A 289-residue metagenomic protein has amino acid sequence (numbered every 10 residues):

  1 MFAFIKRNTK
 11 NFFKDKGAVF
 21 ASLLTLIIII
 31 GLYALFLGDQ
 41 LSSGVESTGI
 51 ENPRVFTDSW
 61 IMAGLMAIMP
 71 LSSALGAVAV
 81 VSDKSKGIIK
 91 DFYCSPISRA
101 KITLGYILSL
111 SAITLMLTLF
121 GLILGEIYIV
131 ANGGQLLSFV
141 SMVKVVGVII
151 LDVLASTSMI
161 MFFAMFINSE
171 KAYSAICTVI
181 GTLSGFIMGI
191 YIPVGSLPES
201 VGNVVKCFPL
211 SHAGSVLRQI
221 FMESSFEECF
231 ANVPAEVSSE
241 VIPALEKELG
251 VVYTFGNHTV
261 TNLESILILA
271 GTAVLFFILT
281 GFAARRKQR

Functional and structural regions predicted by a protein language model:
M1-I27, K86-G87, R289: Aromatic- and glycine-rich beta-strand/loop motifs that create alpha-glucan
F12-S43, T57-L75, S111-T118, I176-F186 (+1 more regions): Hydrophobic alpha-helical transmembrane segments of multi-pass membrane transport/permease proteins
S22-L23, I61, L65, D83 (+6 more regions): Residue-level recognition of transmembrane alpha-helices in multi-pass small-molecule transporters/permeases
I28, F56-N132: Hydrophobic alpha-helical transmembrane segments of multi-pass membrane transport proteins
L32-L41, A164-S225: Transmembrane helix segments
A34, S82, S95, E126-V130 (+4 more regions): Transmembrane helix-loop junction
R99, I107-G185, V274-I278: Alpha-helical transmembrane segments and their short interhelical loops
Q219, E223-R289: Alpha-helical transmembrane segments of multi-pass membrane transporters/translocases
